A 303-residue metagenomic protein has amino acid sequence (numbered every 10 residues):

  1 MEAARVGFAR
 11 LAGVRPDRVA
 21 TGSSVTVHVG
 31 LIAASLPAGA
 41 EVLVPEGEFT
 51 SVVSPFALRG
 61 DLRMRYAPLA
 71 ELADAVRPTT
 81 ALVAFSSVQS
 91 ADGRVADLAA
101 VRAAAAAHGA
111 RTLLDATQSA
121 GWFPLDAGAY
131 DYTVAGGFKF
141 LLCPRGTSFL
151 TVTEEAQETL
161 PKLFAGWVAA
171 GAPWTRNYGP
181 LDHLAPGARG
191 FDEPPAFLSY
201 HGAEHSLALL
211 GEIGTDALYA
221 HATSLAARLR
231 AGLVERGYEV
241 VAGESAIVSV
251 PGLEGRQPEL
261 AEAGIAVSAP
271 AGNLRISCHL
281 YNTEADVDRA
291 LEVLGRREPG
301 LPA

Functional and structural regions predicted by a protein language model:
M1-A303: Pyridoxal 5′-phosphate
